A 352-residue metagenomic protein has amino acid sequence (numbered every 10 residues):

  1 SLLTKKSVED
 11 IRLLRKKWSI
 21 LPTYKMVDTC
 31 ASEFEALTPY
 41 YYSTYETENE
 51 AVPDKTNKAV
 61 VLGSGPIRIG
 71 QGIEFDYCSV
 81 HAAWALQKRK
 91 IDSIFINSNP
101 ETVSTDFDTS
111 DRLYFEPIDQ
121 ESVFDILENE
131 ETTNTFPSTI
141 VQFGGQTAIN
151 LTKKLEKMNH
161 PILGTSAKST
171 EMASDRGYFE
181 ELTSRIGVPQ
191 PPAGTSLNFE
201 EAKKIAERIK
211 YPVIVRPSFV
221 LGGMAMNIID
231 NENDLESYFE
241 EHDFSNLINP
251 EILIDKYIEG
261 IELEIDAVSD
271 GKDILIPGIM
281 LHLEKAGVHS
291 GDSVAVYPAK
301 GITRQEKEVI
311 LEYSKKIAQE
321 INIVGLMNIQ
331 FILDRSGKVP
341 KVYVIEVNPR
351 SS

Functional and structural regions predicted by a protein language model:
T4, L13-V188, L197-K204: ATP-binding N-terminal substructure of ATP-dependent carboxylate-amine bond-forming enzymes
E9: Key DNA-contact positions within bacterial/archaeal DNA-binding proteins
P22, P53, N57, D76 (+8 more regions): ATP-dependent carboxylate activation and anion-phosphoryl transfer catalytic cores that bind Mg-ATP to form
P66-I69, S169, F219-G222, R350-S351: A short, flexible beta-alpha/helix-coil linker loop
S174-G177, V220-M224: Conserved A3 ("GATE") glycine/threonine-rich loop of ANL adenylate-forming enzymes
